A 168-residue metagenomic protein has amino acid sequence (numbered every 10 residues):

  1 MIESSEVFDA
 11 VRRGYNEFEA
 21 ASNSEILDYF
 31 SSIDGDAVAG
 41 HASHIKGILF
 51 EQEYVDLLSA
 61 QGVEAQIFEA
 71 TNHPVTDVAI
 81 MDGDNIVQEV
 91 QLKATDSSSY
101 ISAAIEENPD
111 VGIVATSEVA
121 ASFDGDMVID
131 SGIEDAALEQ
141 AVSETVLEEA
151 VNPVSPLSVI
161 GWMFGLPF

Functional and structural regions predicted by a protein language model:
M1-K46: Interdomain/boundary linker segments immediately adjacent to catalytic/signaling cores
E3, S22, S97, T116-S117 (+1 more regions): Helix N-terminus capping/helix-initiation residues
S4-F8, S102, D126: Intrinsically disordered, low-complexity regions
E6-A10, A65, I113: Generic preference for hydrophobic/aromatic residues in regular secondary structure cores
I26-Y29, D36-E106: Catalytic centers of nucleases
E107-P153: Extended, hydrophilic extramembrane loops/domains of integral membrane proteins
P153-F168: Short, glycine/alanine-rich hydrophobic alpha-helices that insert into or span membranes
